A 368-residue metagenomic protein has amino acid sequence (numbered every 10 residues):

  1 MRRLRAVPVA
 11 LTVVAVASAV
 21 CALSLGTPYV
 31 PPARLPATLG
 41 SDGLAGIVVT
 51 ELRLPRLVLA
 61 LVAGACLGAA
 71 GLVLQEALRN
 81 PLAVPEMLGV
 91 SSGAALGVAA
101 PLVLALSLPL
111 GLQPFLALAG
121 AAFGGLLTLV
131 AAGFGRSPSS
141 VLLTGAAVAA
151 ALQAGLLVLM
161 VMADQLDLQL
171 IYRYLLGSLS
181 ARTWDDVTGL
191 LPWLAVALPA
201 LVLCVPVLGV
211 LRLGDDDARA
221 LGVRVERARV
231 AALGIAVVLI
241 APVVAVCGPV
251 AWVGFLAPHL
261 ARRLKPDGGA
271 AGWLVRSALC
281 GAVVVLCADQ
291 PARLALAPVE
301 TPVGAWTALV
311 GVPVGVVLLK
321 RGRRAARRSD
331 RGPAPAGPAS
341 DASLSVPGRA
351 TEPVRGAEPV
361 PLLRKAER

Functional and structural regions predicted by a protein language model:
M1-G348, V354-R368: Alpha-helical transmembrane segments in inner-membrane proteins
